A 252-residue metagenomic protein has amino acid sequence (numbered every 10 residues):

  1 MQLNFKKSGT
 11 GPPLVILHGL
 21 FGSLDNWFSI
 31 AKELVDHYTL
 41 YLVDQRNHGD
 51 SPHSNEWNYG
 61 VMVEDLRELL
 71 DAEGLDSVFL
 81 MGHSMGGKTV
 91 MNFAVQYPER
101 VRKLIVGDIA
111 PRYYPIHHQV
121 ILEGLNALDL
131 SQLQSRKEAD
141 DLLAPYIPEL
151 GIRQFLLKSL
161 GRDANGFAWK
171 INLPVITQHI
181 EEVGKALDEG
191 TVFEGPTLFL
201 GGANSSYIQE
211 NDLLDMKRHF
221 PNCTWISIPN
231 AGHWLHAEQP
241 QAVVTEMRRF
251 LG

Functional and structural regions predicted by a protein language model:
M1-V15, V35-Y38, L75-D76, Q178-E181 (+2 more regions): Alpha/beta-hydrolase fold catalytic core
N4-P52: Conserved HGGG/HGGXW glycine-rich cap/lid loop of the alpha/beta-hydrolase fold
V61-V78: Conserved acidic catalytic loop of the alpha/beta-hydrolase fold
G82, G86, V90: Gly/Ala-rich beta-loop-alpha elbow adjacent to hydrolase catalytic centers
N92-Q96, R102-L133: Flexible "cap/lid" loop of the alpha/beta hydrolase fold
I116, S131-L187: Conserved alpha/beta-hydrolase catalytic His-Asp/Glu region
N165-H219, S227: Conserved serine/cysteine hydrolase catalytic core
C223-G252: Catalytic active-site module of serine/aspartate enzymes centered on a nucleophile-bearing elbow/loop
